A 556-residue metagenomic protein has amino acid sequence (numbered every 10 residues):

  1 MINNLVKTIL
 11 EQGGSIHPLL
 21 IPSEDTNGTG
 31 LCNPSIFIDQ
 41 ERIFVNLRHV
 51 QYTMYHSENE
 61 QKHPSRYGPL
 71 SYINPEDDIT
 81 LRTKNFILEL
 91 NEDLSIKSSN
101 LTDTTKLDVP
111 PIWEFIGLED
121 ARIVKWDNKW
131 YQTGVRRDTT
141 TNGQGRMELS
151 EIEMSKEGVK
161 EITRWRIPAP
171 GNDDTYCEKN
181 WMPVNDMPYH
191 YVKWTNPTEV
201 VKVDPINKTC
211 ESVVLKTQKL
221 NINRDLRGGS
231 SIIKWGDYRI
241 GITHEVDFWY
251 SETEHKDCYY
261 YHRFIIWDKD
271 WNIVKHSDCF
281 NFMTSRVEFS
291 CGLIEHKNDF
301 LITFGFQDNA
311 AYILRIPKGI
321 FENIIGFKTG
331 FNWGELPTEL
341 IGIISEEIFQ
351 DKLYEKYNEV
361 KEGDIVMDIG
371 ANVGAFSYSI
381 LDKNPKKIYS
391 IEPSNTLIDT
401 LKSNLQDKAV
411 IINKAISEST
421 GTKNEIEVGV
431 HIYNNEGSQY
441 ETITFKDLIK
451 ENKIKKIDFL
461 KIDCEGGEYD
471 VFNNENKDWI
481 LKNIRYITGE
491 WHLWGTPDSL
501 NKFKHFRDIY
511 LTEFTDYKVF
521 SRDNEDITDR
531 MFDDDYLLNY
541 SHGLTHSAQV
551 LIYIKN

Functional and structural regions predicted by a protein language model:
M1-K328: Beta-propeller domains
I325-N556: Phosphate/nucleotide-binding beta-alpha loop and adjacent structural elements of enzyme active sites
